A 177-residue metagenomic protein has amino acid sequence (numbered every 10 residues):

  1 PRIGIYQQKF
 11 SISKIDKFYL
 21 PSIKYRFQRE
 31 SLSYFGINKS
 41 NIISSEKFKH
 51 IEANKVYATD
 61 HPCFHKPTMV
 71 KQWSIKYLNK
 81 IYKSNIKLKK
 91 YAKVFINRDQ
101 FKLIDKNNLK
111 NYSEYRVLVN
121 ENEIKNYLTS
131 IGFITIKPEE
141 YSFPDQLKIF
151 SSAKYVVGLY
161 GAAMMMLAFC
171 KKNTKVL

Functional and structural regions predicted by a protein language model:
P1-L177: The feature primarily captures lumenal catalytic ectodomains of type II secretory-pathway glycosyltransferases
